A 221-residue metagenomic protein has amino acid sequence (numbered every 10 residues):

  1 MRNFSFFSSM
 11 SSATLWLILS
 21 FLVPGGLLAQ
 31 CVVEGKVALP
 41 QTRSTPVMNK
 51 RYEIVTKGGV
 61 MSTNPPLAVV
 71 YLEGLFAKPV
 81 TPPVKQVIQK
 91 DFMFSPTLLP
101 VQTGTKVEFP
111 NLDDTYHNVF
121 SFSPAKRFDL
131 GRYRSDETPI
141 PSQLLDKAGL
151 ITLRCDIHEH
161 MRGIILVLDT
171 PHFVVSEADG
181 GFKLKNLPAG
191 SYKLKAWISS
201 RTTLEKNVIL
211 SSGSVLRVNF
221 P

Functional and structural regions predicted by a protein language model:
R2-W16: Bacterial N-terminal signal peptides that target proteins for export
N3-S5, L22, Q102: Intrinsically disordered low-complexity regions specifically enriched for long asparagine
S12-G26: Bacterial N-terminal signal peptides
Q30-P221: Extracytoplasmic copper-binding redox domains, predominantly the cupredoxin/blue-copper superfamily
